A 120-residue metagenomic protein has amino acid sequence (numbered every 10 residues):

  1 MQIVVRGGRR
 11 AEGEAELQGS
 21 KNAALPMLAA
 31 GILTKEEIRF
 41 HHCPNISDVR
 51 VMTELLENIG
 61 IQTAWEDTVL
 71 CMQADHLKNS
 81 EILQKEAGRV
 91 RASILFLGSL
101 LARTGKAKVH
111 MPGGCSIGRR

Functional and structural regions predicted by a protein language model:
M1-R120: Structural preference for solvent-exposed beta-strand-turn elements and adjacent flexible terminal/loop segments within
